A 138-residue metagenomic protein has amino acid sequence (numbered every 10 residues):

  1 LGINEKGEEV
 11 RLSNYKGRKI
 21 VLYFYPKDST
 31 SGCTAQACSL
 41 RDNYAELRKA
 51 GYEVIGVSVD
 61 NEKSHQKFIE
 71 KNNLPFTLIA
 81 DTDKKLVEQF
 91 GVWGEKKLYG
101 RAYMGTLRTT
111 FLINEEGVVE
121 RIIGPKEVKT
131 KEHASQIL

Functional and structural regions predicted by a protein language model:
L1-L138: Chalcogenol-based redox active-site neighborhoods
